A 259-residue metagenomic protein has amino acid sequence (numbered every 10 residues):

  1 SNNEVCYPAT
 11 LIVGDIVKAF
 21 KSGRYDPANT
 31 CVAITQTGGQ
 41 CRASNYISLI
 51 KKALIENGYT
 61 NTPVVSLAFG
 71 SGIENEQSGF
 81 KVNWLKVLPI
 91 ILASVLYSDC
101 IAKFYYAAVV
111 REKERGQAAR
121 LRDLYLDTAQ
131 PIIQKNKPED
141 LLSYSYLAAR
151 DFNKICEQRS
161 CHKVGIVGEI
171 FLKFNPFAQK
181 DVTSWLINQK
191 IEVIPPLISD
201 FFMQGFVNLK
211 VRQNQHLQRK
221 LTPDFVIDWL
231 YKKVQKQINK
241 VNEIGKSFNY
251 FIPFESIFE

Functional and structural regions predicted by a protein language model:
S1-E259: An N-terminal assembly and electron-transfer interface module characteristic of large anaerobic redox and radical
